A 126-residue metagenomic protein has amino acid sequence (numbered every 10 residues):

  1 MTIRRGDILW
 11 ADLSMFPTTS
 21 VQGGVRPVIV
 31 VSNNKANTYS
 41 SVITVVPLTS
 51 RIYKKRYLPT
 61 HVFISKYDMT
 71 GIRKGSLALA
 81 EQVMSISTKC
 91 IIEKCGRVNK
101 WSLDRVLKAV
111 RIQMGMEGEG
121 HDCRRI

Functional and structural regions predicted by a protein language model:
M1, Y67-I126: C-terminal terminal-subdomain/extension
M1-T2, T19: Short, surface-exposed secondary-structure edge patches
S14-T18: Short, charged beta-turn/beta-strand-edge "cap" motif at the junction between a beta-strand and an adjacent loop
T19, A36, K94-R97: Short N-terminal micro-motifs specific to bacterial/archaeal maturation and metal-cluster initiation sites
V21-V25, V30-K66: Compact nucleic-acid interaction/catalytic patches
